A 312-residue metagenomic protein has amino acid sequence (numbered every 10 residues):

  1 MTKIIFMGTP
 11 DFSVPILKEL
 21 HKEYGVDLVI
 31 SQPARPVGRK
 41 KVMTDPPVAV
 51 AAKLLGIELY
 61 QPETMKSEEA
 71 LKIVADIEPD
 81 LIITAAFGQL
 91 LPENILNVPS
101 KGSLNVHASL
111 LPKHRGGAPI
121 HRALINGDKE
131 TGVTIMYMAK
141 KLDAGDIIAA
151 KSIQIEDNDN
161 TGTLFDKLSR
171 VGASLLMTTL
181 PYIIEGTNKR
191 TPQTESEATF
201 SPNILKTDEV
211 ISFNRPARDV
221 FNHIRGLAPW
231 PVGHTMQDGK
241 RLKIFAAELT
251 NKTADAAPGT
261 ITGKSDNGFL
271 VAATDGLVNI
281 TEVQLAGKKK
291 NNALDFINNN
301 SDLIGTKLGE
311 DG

Functional and structural regions predicted by a protein language model:
M1-K40: N-terminal Rossmann-like dinucleotide-binding module
K22, L81-F200, T207: Donor/substrate-binding cores of folate-linked one-carbon enzymes
V26, E78-D80: Proline-aspartate-enriched helix->loop->beta-strand connector
R35-L55: N-terminal beta-loop-helix "entrance" segment that forms/cooperates in small-molecule cofactor or anionic ligand
Y60-A70: Glycine-rich, highly charged phosphate/nucleotide-binding loops
E68-E78: Short amphipathic alpha-helix with an adjacent loop that forms part of the alpha/beta core around
P202-R215: Acyl-group handling in specialized metabolite and lipid biosynthesis
N214-G312: An anion-binding loop in the catalytic cleft
